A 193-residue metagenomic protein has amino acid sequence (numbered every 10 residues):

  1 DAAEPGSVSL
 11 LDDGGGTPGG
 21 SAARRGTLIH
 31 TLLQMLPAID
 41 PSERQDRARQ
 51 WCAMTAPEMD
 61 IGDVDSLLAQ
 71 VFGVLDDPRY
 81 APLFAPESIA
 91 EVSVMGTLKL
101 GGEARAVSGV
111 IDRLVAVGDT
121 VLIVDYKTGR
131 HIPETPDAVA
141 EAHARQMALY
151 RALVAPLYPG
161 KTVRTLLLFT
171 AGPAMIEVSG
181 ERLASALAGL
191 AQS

Functional and structural regions predicted by a protein language model:
D1-S193: Structural signature of nuclease core domains in nucleic-acid processing machines
